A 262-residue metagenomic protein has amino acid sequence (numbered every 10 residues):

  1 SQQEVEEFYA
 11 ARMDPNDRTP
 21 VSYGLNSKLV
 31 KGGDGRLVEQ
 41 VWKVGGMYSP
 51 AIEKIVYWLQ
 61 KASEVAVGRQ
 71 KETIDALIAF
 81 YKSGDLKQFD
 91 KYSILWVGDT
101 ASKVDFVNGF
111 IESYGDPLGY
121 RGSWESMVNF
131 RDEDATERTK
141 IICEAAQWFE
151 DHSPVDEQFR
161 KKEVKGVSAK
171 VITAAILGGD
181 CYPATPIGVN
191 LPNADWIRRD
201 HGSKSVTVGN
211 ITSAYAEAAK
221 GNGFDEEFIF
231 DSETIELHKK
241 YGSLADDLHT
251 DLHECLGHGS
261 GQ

Functional and structural regions predicted by a protein language model:
S1-K31, G35-H238, G242, D246: Contiguous, non-catalytic segments that form substrate-binding/exosite surfaces or channel walls
V67-G68, L248-Q262: Active-site recognition of the HExxH zinc-binding catalytic motif
